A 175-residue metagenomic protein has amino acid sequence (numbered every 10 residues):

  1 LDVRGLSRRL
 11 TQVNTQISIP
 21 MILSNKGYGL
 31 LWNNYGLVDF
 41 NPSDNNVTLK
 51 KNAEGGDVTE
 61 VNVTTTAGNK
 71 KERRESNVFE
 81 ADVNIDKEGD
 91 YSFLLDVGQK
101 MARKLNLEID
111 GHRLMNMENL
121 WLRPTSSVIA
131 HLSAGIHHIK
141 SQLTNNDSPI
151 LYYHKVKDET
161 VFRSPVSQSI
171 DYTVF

Functional and structural regions predicted by a protein language model:
L1-K70, S76-D82, L94-F175: Catalytic and substrate-binding clefts that recognize carbohydrates or anionic sugar/phosphate headgroups
N84-D86: A short acidic-Thr-Gly-centered motif at the start of a beta-strand
G89-F93: Structural beta-strand segments of beta-rich domains
